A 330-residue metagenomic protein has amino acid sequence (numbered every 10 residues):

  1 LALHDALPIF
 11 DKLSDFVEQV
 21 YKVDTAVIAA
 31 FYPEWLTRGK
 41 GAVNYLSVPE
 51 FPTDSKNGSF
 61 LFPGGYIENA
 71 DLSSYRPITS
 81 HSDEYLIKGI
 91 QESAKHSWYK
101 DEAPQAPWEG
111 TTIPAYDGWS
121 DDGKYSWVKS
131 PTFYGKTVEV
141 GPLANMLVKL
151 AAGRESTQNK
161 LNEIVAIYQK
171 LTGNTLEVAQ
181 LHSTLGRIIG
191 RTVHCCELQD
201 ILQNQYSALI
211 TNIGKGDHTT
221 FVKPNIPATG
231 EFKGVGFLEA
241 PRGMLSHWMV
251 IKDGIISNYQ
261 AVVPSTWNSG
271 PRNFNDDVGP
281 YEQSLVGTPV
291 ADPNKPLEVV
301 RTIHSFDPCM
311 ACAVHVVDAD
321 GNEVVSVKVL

Functional and structural regions predicted by a protein language model:
L1-R242, V263-L330: Active-site bordering "gate/hinge" segments that shape substrate access to catalytic or cofactor-binding pockets
G236, L245-A261: Short beta-strand elements
